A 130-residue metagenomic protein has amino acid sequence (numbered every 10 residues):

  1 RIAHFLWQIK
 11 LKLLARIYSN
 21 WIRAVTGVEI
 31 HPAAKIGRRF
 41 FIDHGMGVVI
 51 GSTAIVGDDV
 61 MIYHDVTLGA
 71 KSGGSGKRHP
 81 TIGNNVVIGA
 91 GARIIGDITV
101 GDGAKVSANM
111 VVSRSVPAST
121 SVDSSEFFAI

Functional and structural regions predicted by a protein language model:
R1-T26, I130: Terminal amphipathic alpha-helical/low-complexity segments used for targeting or macromolecular assembly
R23-F128: Structural signal for interior beta-strand "rungs" in well-ordered beta-sheet cores of soluble enzyme domains
